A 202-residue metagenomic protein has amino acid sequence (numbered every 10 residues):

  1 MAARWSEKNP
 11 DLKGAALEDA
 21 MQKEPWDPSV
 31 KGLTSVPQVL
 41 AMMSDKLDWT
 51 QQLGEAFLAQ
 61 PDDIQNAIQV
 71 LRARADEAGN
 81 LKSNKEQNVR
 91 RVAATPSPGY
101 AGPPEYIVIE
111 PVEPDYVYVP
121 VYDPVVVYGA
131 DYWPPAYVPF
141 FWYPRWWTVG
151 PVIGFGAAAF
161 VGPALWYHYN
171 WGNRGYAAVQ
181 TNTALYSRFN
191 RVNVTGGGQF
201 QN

Functional and structural regions predicted by a protein language model:
M1-G99: Mature extracellular/secreted ectodomains of secretory-pathway proteins
Q60-N202: Low-complexity, repeat-rich tail regions
